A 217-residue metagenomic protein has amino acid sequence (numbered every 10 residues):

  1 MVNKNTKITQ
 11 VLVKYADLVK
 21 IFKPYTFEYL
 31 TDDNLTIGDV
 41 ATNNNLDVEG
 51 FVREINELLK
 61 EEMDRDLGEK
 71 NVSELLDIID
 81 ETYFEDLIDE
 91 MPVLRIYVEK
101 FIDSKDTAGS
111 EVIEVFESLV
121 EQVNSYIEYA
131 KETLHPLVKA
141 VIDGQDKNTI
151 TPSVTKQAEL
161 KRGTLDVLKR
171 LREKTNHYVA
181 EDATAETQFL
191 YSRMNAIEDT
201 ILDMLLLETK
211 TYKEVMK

Functional and structural regions predicted by a protein language model:
M1-K217: Small-residue-biased structural context
